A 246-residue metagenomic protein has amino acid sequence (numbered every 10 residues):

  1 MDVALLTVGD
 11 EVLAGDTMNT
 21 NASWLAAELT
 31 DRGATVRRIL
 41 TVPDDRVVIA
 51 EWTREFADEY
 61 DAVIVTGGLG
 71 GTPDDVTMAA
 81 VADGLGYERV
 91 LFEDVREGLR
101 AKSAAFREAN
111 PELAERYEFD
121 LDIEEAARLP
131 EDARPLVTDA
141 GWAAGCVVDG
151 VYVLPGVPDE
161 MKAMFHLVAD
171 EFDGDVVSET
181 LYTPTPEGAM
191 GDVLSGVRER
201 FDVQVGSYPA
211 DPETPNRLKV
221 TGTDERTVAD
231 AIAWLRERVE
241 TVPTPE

Functional and structural regions predicted by a protein language model:
M1-D44: Glycine-rich phosphate/diphosphate-binding loop of Rossmann-like nucleotide-binding domains
V8-D10, V65-P73, G156, T221-T223: Glycine-rich beta-strand-to-loop/alpha-helix junction loops that act as flexible
A14-T17, V48, P73, A189 (+1 more regions): Secondary-structure boundary/capping motif
L29, T66, D74-M78: Short, conserved active-site loops that position catalytic residues or coordinate cofactors/metal ions across diverse
A34-T41, V48-E51, V63, V76-F172: Proline/glycine-rich low-complexity loops and linkers
V47-V65, L69: Glycine/small-residue-rich interface belts in oligomeric ring/scaffold proteins and their assembly partners
D149-K162, H166-R238: An accessory alpha-helical subdomain
R238-E246: Conserved short beta-strand edge segments in small beta-sheet-based binding/regulatory domains
